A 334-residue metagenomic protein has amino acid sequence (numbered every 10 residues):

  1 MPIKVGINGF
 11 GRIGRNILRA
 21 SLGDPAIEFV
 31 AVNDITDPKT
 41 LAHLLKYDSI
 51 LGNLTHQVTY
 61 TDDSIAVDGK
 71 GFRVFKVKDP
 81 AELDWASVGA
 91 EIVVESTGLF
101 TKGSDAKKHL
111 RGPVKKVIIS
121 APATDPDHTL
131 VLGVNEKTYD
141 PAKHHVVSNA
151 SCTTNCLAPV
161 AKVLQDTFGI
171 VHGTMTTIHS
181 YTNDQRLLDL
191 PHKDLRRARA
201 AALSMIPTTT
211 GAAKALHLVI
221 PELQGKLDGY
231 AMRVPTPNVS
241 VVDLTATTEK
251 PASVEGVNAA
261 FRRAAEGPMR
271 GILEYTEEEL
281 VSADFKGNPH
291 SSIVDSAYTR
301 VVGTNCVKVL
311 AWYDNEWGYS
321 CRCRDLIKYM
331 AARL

Functional and structural regions predicted by a protein language model:
M1-A198, V301, D325, R333: N-terminal Rossmann-like NAD(P) cofactor-binding subdomain of oxidoreductases, focused on the glycine-rich
F10, G14, K102, A150-T153 (+9 more regions): Generic structural signal for well-ordered, non-membrane alpha-helical segments in soluble metabolic enzymes
L22-A26, K162-I170, S180-N183, T210 (+5 more regions): Generic secondary-structure signature for well-ordered alpha-helical cores
I35-D37, P80, A123-T124, S151-T153 (+6 more regions): Glycine-rich beta-alpha junction loops
I65, L130-L132, V146, L188 (+5 more regions): Short clusters of hydrophobic/aromatic residues that line enzyme substrate/ligand-binding pockets
K143-H144, A200-A202, V239-D243, C306-K308: Short, solvent-exposed beta-strand edge segments and adjacent coil->beta transition regions
G169-A231, P237: Catalytic core of tubulin tyrosine ligase-like
G229, V241, T245-L334: C-terminal active-site/capping subdomain that shapes the small-molecule cofactor and substrate pocket of enzyme
